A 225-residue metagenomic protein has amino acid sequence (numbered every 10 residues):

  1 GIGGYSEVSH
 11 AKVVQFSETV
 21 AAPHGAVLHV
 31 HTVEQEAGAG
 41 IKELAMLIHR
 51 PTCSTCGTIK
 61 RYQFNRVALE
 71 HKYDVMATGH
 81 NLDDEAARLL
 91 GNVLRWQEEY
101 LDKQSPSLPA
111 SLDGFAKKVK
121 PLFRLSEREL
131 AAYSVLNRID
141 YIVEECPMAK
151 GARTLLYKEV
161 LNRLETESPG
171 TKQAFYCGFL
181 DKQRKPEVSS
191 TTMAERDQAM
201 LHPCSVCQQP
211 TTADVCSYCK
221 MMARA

Functional and structural regions predicted by a protein language model:
G1, Q15-T32, L69-H71, Q97-A116 (+2 more regions): Peripheral terminal appendages
G1-D102, E127-L136, C204, C216: ATP-dependent adenylation/nucleotidyltransferase module used to activate substrates
E34-E36, R124, P147, D181 (+1 more regions): Short, solvent-exposed coil/turn elements at secondary-structure transition points
A39-K42, R153-L155, R184-K185: Short, solvent-exposed polar/charged micro-motifs at secondary-structure junctions
E43-I48, L156-V160, P210: Short, surface-exposed amphipathic charged segments that create phosphate/polyanion-binding patches used for binding
C53, V119-F123, C146, E187-S190 (+1 more regions): Glycine- and other small-residue-rich loops at beta-strand/loop junctions that grip anionic moieties
C56-G57, A77-T78, L122, L130 (+5 more regions): Long, contiguous hydrophobic alpha-helical segments, chiefly transmembrane helices and signal peptides
D83-T166, A225: Catalytic subdomain that performs nucleotidyl-dependent activation
